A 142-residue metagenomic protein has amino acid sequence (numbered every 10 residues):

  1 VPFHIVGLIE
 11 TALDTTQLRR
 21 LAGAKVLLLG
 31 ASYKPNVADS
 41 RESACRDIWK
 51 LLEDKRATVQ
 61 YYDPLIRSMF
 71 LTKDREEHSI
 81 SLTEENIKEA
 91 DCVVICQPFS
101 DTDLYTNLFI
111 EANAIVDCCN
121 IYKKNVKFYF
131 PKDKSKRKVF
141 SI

Functional and structural regions predicted by a protein language model:
V1-I142: Structural/interface elements that position substrates and couple domains in central-metabolism enzymes
